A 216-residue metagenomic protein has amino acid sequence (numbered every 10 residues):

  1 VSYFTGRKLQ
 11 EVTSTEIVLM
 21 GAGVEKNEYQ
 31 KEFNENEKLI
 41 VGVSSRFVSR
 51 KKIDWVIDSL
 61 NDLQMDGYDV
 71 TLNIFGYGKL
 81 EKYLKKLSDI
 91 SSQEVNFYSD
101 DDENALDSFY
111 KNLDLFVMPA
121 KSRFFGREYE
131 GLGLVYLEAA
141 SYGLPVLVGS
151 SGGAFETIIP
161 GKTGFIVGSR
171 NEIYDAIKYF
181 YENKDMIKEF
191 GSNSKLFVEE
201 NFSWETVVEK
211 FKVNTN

Functional and structural regions predicted by a protein language model:
V1-Y29: Donor nucleotide-sugar binding/catalytic pocket of nucleotide-sugar-dependent glycosyltransferases
F33-K51, I57-L60, N73: Conserved donor-binding/catalytic core segment of Leloir-type glycosyltransferases
S44-S49, L63, G78, D101: Short donor-sugar binding/catalytic loops of nucleotide-sugar-dependent glycosyltransferases, especially enzymes
L84-N104, L115: Nucleotide-activated donor-binding/catalytic signature segment of Leloir-type glycosyltransferases, i.e., the conserved
K111-Y129, L144: Acidic donor-binding loop of glycosyltransferase active sites
Y136, A140-S141, P145-V148, I158: Short hydrophobic beta-strand element within catalytic cores of glycosyltransferases and related nucleotide-activated
I159-N171, Y179-K184: Conserved acidic donor-binding segment of nucleotide-sugar-dependent glycosyltransferases
Y179, M186-N201, K210: A short, well-ordered alpha-helix in the C-terminal region of glycosyltransferases
